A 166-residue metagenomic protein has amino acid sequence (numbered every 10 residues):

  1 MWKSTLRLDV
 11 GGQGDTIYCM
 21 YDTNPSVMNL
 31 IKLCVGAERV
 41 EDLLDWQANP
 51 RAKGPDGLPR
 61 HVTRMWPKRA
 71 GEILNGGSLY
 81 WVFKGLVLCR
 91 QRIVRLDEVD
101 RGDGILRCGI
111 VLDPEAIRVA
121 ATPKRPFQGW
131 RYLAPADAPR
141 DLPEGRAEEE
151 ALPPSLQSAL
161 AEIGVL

Functional and structural regions predicted by a protein language model:
T16-Y18: Short, positively charged and aromatic/hydrophobic N-terminal segments
Y21-S26, L30: Phosphate/adenylate-binding glycine loop and adjacent helical scaffold
K32-P50: N-terminal structural module
L33, L43, P55, R60 (+2 more regions): Positively charged, polar, low-complexity stretches
N49-R90: Short, well-structured hydrophobic secondary-structure segments
R92-P139: Aromatic- and Lys/Arg-enriched surface recognition patch
T122, G129-A134, P139-L166: Well-ordered alpha/beta subsegment
